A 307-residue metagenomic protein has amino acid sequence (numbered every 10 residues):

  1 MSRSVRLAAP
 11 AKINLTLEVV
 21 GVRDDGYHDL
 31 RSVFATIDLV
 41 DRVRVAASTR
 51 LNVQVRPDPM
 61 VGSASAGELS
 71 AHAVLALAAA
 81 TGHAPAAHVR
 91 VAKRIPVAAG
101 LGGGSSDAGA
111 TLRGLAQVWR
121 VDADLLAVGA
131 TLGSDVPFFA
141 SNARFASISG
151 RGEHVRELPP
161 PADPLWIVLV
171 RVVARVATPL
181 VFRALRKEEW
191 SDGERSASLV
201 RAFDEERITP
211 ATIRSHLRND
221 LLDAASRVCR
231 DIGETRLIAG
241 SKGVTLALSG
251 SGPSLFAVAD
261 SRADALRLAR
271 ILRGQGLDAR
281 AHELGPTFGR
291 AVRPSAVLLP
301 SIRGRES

Functional and structural regions predicted by a protein language model:
M1-A99, Q117, F145, P160-A162 (+1 more regions): ATP-binding N-lobe of GHMP and related small-molecule kinases
A8, R90-A92, T131, A140 (+3 more regions): Short beta-strand segments
T49-S63, T111, A130, R207-R218: Short, basic/glycine-rich phosphate-binding loops at helix/coil junctions that contact nucleotide phosphates
V53, S141-A143, I148-T245, D260-L266 (+2 more regions): Conserved, helical-rich catalytic subdomain that frames metal- and/or nucleotide-binding sites in enzyme alpha/beta
A79-R90, R113-L132, S261-G274: Phosphate-handling active-site elements
A99-L125, F138-A140: DPxDG-like acidic metal-binding loop motif
P253-L255: Conserved glycine-rich beta-strand-loop-beta hairpin in the small C-terminal domain of fold type I
